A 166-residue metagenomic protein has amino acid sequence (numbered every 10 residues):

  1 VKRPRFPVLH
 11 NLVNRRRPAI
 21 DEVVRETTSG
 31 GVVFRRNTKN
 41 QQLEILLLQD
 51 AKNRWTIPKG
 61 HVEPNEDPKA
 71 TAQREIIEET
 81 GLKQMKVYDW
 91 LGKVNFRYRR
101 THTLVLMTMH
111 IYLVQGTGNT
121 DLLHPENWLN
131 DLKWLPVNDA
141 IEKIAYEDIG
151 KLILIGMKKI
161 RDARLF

Functional and structural regions predicted by a protein language model:
K2-T38: Acidic, metal-coordinating catalytic segment for phosphate/diphosphate chemistry, firing primarily on the Nudix
L12, E142-F166: Charged phosphate-binding loop/patch that engages nucleotide di/tri-phosphates or the phosphate backbone of nucleic
G30, E44, D131: Conserved beta-strand and immediately adjacent loop positions that scaffold enzyme active sites
N37-E44, T101-L104: Short, solvent-exposed loop/turn segments that connect beta-strands within catalytic domains and beta-strand-rich
L46-Q49: Short, acidic/hydrophobic/Gly-rich beta-strand patch recurrent on exposed beta strands that often constitutes part
A51-R54: Short connector loops/turns at beta-strand edges and beta->alpha or beta->beta junctions
T56-K59: A short gly/proline-enriched turn/hairpin at secondary-structure junctions
V62-K151: Unchanged
